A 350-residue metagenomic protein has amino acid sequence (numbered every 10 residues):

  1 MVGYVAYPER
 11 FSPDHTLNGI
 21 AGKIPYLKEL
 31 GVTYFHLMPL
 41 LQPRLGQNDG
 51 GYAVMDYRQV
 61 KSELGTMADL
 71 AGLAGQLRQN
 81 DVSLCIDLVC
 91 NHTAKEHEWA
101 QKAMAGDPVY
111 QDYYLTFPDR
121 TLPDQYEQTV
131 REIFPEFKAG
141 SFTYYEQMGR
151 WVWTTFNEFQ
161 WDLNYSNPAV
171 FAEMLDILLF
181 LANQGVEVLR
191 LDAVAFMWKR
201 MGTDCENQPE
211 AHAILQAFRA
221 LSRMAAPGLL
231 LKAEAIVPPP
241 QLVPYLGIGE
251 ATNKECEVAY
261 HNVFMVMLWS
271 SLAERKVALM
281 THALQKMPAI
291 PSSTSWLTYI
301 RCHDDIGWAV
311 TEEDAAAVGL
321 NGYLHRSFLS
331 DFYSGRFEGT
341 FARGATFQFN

Functional and structural regions predicted by a protein language model:
M1-N350: Active-site and adjacent substrate-binding regions of carbohydrate-active enzymes
